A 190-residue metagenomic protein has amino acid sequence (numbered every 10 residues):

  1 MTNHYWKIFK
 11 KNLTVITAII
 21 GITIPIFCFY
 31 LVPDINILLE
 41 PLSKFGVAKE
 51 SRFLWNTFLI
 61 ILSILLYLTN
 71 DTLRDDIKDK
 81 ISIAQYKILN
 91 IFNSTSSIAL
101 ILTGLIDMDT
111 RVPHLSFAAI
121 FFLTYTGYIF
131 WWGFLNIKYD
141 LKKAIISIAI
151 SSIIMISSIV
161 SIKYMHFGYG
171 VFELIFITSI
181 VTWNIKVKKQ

Functional and structural regions predicted by a protein language model:
T2-I19: Alpha-helical transmembrane segments and their helix-start/interface "positive-inside/aromatic belt" motifs in integral
H4-F9, T72-K87, F134-A144: Membrane-interface helix-boundary motifs at transmembrane edges
I19-N36: Alpha-helical transmembrane segments of multi-pass membrane proteins
F45-Y67: Interfacial helix-start motif at the membrane-water boundary
A84-I98, I146-I153: Transmembrane alpha-helical segments of multi-pass membrane proteins
N93-I137: Membrane-proximal helix-loop-helix units in multi-pass membrane proteins
L135-Q190: Terminal transmembrane helical module of multi-pass membrane proteins
